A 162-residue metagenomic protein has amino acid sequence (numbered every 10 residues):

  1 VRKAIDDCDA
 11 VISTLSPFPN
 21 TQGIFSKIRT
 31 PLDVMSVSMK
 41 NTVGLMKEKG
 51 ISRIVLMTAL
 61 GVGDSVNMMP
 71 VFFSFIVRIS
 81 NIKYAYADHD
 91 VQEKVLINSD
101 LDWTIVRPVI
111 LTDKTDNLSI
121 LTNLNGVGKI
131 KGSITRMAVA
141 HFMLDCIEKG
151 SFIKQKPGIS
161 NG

Functional and structural regions predicted by a protein language model:
V1-N41, L45-E48, S151: NAD(P)H-binding glycine-rich loop region in Rossmannoid oxidoreductase-like domains and their noncatalytic homologs
P19, P31-L32, L45, K49-G162: Oxidoreductase cofactor-interface core, primarily capturing Rossmann-like NAD(P)-dependent enzymes
